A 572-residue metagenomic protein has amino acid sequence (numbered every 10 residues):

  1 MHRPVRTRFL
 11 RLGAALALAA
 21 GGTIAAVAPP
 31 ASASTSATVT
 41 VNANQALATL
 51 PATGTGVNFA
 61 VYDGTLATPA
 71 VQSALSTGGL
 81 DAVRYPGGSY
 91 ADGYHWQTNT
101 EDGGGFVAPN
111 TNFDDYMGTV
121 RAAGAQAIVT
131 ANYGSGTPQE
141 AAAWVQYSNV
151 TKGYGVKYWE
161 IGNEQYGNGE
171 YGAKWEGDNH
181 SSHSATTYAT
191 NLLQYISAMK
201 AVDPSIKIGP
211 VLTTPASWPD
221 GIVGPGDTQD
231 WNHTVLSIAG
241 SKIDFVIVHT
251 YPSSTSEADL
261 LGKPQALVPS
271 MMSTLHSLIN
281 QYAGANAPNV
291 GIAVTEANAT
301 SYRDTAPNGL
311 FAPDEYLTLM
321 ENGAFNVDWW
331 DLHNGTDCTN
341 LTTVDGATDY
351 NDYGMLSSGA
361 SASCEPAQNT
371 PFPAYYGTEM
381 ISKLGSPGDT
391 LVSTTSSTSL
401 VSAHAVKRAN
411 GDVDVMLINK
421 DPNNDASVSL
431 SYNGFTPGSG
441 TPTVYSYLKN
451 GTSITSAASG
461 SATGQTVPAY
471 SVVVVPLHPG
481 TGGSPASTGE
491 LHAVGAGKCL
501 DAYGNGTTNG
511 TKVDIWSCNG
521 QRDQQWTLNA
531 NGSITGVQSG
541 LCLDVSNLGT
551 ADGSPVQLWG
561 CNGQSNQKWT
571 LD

Functional and structural regions predicted by a protein language model:
M1-A17: N-terminal export and membrane-targeting signals
H2, G483-T507, R522-T550, K568-D572: Extracellular glycan-recognition/adhesion modules and their associated mucin-like linkers
G22-V39, T481-G483: C-terminal region of N-terminal signal peptides and the immediate post-cleavage residues of exported proteins
S34-S241: N-terminal catalytic cores of secreted or lumenal carbohydrate-active enzymes
W144, S184-Y316, E321-N322: Noncatalytic carbohydrate-binding groove/subsite architecture in carbohydrate-active enzymes
V294, A299-K383, D389-S402, A409: Aromatic/acidic polysaccharide-binding cleft in carbohydrate-active enzymes
S397-P437: Carbohydrate-binding surface patches
A458-G483: C-terminal beta-strand-rich structural cap/linker in extracellular carbohydrate-active enzymes
